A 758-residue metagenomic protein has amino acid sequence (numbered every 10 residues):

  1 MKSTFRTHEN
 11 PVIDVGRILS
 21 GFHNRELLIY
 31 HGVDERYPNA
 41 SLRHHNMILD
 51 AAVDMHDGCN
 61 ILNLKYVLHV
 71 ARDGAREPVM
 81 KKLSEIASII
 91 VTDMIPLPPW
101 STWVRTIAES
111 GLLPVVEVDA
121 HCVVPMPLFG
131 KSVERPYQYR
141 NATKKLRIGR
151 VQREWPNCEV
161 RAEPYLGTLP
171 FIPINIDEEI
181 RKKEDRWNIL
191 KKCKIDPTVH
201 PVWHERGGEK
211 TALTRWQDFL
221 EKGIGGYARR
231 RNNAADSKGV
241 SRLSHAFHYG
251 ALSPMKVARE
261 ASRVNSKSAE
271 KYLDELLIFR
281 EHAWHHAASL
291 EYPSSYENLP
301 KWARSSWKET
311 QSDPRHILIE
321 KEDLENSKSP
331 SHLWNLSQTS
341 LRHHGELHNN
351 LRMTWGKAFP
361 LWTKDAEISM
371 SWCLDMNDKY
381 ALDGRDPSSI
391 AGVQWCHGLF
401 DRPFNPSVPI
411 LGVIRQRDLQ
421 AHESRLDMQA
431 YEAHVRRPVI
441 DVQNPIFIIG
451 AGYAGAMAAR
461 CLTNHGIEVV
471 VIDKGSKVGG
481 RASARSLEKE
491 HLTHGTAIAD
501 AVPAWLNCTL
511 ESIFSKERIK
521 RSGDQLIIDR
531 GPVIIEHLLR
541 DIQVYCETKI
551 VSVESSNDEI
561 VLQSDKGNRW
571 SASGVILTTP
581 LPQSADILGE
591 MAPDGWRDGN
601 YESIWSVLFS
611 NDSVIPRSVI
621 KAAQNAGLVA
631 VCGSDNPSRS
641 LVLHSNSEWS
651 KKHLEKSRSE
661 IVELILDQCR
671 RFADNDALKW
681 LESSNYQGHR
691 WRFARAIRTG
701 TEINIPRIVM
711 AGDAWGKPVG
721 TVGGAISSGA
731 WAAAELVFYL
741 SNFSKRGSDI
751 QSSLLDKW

Functional and structural regions predicted by a protein language model:
K65, A71-P197, V393-Q394: Beta-rich, aromatic/charged-enriched effector core domains that present basic-aromatic interfaces for binding
S132-A288, Y292-N298, A430-Y431: Glycine/tryptophan-enriched, flexible segments
N233-L426: Active-site-proximal binding-pocket segments
F400-V408, D418-E432, M457, K477 (+3 more regions): Conserved flavin/dinucleotide-binding core of flavoenzymes
F447-I449, C461-L487: Glycine-rich FAD pyrophosphate-binding loop
G479, N568-S618, N675: Central helical "cap/lid" subdomain
I498-P503, R521-H537, E655-I661: Short beta-strand to alpha-helix junction loop
C546-I560: A conserved short coil-to-beta-strand element within the FAD-binding core of flavoproteins
